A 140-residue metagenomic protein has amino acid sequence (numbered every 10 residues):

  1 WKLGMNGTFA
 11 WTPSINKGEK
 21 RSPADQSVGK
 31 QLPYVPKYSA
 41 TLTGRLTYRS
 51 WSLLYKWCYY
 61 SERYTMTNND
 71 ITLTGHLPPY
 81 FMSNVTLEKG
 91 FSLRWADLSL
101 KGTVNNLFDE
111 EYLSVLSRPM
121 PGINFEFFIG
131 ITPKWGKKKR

Functional and structural regions predicted by a protein language model:
W1, V28-K30, T74-H76, A96-G102: Glycine-rich, flexible loop segments associated with nucleotide phosphate handling
W1-Y64: Gram-negative outer-membrane beta-barrel transporters
S22-Q31, D70-G75, Y112-S117: Extracellular loop and loop/strand-boundary signature of outer-membrane beta-barrel proteins
Q31-P33, G44, H76, F91 (+1 more regions): Residues embedded in well-ordered secondary-structure elements
Y34-A40, P79-S83, P121-F125: Residues that define the transmembrane beta-barrel architecture of outer-membrane proteins
S39-L42, T67-G75: Generic detector of contiguous secondary-structure segments
Y59-T67, L87-R140: C-terminal beta-signal and adjacent terminal beta-strands/loops of Gram-negative outer-membrane beta-barrel proteins
L73, P79-E88, S99: Outer membrane beta-barrel transmembrane domains
